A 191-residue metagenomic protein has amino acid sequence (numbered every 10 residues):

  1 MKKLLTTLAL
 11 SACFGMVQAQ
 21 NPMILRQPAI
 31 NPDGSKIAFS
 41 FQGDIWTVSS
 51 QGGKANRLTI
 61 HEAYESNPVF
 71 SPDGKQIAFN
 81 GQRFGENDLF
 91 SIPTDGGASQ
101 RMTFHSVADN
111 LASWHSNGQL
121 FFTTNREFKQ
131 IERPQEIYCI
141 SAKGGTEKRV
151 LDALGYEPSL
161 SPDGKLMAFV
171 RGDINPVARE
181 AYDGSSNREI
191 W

Functional and structural regions predicted by a protein language model:
M1-N21: Bacterial Sec-dependent N-terminal signal peptides
Q20-P22, S40-W46, K54, T59-S66 (+8 more regions): A flexible loop/linker signature enriched in serine peptidases of the S9 family
Q20-S35: Short N-terminal segments immediately surrounding and downstream of signal-peptide cleavage
P32-D33, P72-D73, H115-N117, P162-D163: Residue-level detector of Asp-centered blade-edge/turn motifs that repeat once per structural unit in beta-propeller
S50: Short, conserved catalytic or interaction motifs in soluble domains
